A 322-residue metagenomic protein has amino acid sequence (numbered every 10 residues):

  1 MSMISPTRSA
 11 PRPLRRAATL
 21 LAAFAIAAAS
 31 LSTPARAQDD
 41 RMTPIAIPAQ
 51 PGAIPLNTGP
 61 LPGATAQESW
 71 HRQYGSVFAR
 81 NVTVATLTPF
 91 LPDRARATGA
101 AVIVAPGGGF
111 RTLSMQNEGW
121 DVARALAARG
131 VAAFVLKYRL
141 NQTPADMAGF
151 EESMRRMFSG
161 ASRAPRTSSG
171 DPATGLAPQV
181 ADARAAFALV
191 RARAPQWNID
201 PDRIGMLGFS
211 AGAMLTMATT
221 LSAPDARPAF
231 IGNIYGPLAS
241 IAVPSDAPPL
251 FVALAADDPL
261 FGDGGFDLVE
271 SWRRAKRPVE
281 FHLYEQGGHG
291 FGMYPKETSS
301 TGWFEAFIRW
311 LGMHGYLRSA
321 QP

Functional and structural regions predicted by a protein language model:
M3-L21: Bacterial N-terminal signal peptides that target proteins for export
T19-S30: Bacterial N-terminal signal peptides
T33-A37: Sec/Tat signal peptide C-region and signal peptidase I cleavage site
A53, P60-T86, D93-V102, G107-W197 (+1 more regions): Serine-hydrolase catalytic machinery in alpha/beta-hydrolase-like enzymes
G175-A247: Primarily recognizes the serine-hydrolase "nucleophile elbow" in alpha/beta-hydrolase and SGNH/GDSL folds
V252-L254: Short beta-strand/loop motif that positions the catalytic acidic residue of the alpha/beta-hydrolase fold
D257-G262: Acidic catalytic loop of the alpha/beta-hydrolase fold
R273, P278-P322: C-terminal catalytic histidine-bearing segment of alpha/beta-hydrolase fold enzymes
